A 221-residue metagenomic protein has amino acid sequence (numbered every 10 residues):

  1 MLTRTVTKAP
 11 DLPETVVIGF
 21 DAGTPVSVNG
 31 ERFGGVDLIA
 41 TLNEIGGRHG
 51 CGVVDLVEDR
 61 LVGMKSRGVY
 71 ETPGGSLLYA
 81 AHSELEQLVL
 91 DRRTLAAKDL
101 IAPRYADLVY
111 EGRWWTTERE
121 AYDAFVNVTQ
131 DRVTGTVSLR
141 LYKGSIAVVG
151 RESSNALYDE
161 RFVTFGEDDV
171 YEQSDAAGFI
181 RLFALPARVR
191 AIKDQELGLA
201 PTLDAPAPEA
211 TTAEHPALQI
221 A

Functional and structural regions predicted by a protein language model:
M1-A221: Nucleotide-activated chemistry modules centered on ATP-dependent adenylation/adenylyltransferase
